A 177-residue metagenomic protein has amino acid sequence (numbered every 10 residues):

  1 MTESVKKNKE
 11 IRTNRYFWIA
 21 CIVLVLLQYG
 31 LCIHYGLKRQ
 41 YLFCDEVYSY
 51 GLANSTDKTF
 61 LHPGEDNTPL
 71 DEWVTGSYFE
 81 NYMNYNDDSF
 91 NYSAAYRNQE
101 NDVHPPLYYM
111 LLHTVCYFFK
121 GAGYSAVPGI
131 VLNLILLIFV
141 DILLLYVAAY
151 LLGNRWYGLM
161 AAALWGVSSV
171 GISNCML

Functional and structural regions predicted by a protein language model:
M1-I33, L37-R39: Start-transfer (signal-anchor) and selected internal transmembrane alpha helices of multi-pass inner/ER membrane
E10-R12, A149-W156: Membrane-interface helix-boundary motifs at transmembrane edges
G30-I33, T114, F118, L143 (+1 more regions): Hydrophobic membrane-targeting alpha-helices
G30-Y48, P63-L70: Helix-to-loop transition at the C-terminal end of transmembrane segments
L52-H104, C116-A122: Interfacial juxtamembrane loops and adjacent helix segments that form the catalytic/substrate-binding surfaces
V127-G153: Transmembrane-helix motifs of polytopic, lipid-linked glycan transferases
A161-G166: Short helix- or helix-capping micro-motifs that position conserved polar/aromatic residues at function-defining sites
M176-L177: Short acidic/glycine- and proline-prone juxtamembrane loop motifs at membrane-interface regions of multi-pass membrane
